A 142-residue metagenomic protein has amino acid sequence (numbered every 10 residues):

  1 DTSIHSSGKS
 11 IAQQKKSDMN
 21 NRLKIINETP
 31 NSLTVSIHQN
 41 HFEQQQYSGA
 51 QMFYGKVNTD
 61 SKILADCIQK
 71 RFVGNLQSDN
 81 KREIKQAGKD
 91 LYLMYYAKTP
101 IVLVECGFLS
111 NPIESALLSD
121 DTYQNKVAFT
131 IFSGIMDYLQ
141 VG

Functional and structural regions predicted by a protein language model:
D1-I63: Catalytic-core regions of hydrolytic enzymes
N21, K70, A116: Charged/polar, solvent-exposed surface patches and flexible loops
K24, T29, S36, N40-E43 (+1 more regions): Active-site-adjacent mobile loop/cap segments within catalytic or ligand-binding domains
F53-V57, K70-G74, L103, D121-N125: Short, low-complexity, polar/charged sequence segments that are solvent-exposed and flexible
T59-Q86: Active-site-adjacent substrate-binding region of metalloamidase/peptidase-like peptide-processing proteins
